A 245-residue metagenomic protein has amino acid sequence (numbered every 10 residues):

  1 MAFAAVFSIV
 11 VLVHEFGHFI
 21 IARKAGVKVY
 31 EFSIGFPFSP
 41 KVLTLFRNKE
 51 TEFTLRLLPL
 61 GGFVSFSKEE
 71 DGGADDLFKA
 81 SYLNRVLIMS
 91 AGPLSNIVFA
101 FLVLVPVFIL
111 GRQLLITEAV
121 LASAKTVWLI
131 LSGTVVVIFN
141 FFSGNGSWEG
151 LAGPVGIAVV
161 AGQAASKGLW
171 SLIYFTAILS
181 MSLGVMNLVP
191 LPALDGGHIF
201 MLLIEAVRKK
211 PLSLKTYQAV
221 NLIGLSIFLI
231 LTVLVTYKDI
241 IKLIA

Functional and structural regions predicted by a protein language model:
M1-G73, V189, L194-R208: Small-residue-rich helix-interface/hinge motifs
A2-A5, V13, K24, G62 (+4 more regions): Internal alpha-helical transmembrane segments
V10-V13, A22, G26, L60 (+7 more regions): Alpha-helical transmembrane segments of polytopic integral membrane proteins, especially the permease/helical cores
I34, F63, P93-S95, T134 (+1 more regions): Long, contiguous hydrophobic alpha-helical segments, chiefly transmembrane helices and signal peptides
D75-S90, V105-L183, L203-I223, L234 (+1 more regions): Functional transmembrane alpha-helices
G146-L151, L188-L194: Short helix-coil transition sites and intra-membrane helix breaks within transmembrane domains of multi-pass
